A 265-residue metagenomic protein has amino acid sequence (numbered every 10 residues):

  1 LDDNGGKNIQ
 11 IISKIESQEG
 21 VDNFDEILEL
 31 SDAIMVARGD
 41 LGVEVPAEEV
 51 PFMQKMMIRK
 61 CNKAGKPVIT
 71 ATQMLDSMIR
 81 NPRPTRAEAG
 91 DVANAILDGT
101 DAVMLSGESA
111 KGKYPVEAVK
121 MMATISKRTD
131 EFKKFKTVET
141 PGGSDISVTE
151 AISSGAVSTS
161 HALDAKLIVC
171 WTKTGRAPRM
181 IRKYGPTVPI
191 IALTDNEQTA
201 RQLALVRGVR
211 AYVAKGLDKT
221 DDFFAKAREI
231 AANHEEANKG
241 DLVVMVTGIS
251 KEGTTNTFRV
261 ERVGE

Functional and structural regions predicted by a protein language model:
L1-E265: Non-catalytic helical/linker scaffolds that mediate oligomerization, partner binding, and domain coupling around large
